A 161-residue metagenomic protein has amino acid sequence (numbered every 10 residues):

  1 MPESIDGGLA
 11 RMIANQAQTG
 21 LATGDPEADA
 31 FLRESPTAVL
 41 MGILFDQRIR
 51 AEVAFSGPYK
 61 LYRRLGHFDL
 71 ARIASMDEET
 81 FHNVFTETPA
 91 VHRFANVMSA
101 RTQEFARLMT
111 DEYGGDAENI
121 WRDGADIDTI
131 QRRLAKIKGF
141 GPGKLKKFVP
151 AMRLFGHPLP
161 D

Functional and structural regions predicted by a protein language model:
M1-E3, L40, R64-H67: N-terminal, charged low-complexity regulatory/assembly segments
M1-T23: Intrinsically disordered, low-complexity, charged terminal extensions of DNA damage-control enzymes
E27-A38, R48, H92-V97: Structural motif
M41-F45, W121-D161: Catalytic DNA-binding helix-loop module of base-excision-repair DNA glycosylases/AP lyases
I43-A54, V91-R93: A short secondary-structure junction motif
R48-V53, G66, T110, R153-G156: Short alpha-helix boundary/capping elements
G57-L61: Short Gly/aromatic-enriched secondary-structure transition segments
R64-K136: Alpha-helical ds-nucleic-acid-binding substructure associated with the helix-hairpin-helix region of base-excision DNA
